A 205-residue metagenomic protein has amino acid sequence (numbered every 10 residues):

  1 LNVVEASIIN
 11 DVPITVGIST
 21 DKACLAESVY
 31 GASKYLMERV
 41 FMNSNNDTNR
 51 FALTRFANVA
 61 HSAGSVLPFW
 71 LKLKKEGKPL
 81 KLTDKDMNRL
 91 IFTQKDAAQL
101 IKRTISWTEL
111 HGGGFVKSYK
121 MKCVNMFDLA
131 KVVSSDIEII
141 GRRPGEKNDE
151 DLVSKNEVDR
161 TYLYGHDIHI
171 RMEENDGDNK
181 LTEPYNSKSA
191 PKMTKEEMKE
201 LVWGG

Functional and structural regions predicted by a protein language model:
L1-L53: N-terminal Rossmann-like NAD(P)+-binding domain of SDR-like oxidoreductases, especially those catalyzing
R39-N58, A63-G205: Strand-loop microenvironment adjacent to phosphate/nucleotide-handling motifs in alpha/beta enzyme folds
